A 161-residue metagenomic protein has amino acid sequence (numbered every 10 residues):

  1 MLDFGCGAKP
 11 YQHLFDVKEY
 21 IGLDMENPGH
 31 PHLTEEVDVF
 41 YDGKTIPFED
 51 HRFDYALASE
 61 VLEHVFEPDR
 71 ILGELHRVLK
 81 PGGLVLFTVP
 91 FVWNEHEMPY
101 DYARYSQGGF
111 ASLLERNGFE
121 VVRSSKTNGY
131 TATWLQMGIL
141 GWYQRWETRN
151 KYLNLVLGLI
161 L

Functional and structural regions predicted by a protein language model:
M1-E97, S106-A111: Conserved SAM-binding loop
F40, F66-E74, V78-K80, L84-L161: S-adenosyl-L-methionine-dependent methyltransferase catalytic module, highlighting the catalytic core
